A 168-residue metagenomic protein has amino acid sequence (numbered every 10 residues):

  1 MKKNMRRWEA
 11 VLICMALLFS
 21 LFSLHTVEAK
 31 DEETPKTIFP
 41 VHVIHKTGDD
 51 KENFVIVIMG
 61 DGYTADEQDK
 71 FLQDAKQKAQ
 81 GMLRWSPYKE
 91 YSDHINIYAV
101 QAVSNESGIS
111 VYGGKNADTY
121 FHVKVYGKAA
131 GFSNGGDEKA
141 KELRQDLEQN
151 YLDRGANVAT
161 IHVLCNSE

Functional and structural regions predicted by a protein language model:
M1-L12: Bacterial N-terminal signal peptides that target proteins for export
R7-W8, T26, Q145: Positively charged, low-complexity intrinsically disordered regions
A10-F22: Hydrophobic helical h-region of N-terminal Sec-dependent signal peptides in bacterial secretory/periplasmic proteins
F19-E32: Sec-dependent signal peptide cleavage junction
D31-A159, L164: Zn2+-dependent metallopeptidase catalytic core
